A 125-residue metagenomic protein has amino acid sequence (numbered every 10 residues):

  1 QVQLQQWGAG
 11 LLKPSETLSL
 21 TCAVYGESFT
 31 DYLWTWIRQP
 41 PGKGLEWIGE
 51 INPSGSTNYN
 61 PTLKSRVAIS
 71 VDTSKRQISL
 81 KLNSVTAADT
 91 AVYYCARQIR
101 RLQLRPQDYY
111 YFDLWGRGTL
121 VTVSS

Functional and structural regions predicted by a protein language model:
Q1-S125: Extracellular domains of the immunoglobulin superfamily
